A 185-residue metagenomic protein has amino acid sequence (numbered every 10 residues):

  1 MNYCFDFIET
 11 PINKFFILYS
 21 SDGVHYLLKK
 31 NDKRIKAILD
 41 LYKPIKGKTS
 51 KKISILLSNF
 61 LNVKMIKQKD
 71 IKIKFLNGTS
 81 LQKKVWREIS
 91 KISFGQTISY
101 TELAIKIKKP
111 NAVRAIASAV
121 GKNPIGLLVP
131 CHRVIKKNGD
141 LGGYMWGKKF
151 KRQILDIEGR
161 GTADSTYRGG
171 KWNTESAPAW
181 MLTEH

Functional and structural regions predicted by a protein language model:
M1-K109, I157, G161-W172, W180-H185: Basic nucleic-acid-binding alpha-helical/helix-turn surface characteristic of O6-alkylguanine DNA
V113-R152: Short glycine/serine-rich loop segments
